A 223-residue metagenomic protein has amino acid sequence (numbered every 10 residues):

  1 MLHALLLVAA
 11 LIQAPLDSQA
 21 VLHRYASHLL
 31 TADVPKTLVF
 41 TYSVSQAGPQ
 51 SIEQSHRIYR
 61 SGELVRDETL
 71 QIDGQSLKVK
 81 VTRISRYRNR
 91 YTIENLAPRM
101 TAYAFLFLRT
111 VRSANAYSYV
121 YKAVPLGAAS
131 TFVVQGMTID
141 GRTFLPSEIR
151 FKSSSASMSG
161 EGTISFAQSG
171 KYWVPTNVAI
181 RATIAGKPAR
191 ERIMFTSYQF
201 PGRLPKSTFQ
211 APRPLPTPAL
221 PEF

Functional and structural regions predicted by a protein language model:
M1-V8: Sec-dependent signal peptide recognition, specifically the positively charged N-region followed immediately by
A9-E53, P212-F223: N-terminal cleavable signal peptides for secretion/export
A14-R24, T31-V34, T69-G136, G141-T143 (+3 more regions): Flexible, processing/modification-adjacent segments and terminal tails in exported/periplasmic/extracellular proteins
L38-Q75: N-terminal, post-signal-peptide region of Sec/Tat-exported proteins
E53-I58, L77-R86, E161-T163, P188-T196: Short amphipathic beta-strand/extended segments with alternating polar/hydrophobic composition
T110, N115-Q210: Gly/Pro-enriched, hydrophobic low-complexity segments that function as extracytoplasmic propeptides/linkers
